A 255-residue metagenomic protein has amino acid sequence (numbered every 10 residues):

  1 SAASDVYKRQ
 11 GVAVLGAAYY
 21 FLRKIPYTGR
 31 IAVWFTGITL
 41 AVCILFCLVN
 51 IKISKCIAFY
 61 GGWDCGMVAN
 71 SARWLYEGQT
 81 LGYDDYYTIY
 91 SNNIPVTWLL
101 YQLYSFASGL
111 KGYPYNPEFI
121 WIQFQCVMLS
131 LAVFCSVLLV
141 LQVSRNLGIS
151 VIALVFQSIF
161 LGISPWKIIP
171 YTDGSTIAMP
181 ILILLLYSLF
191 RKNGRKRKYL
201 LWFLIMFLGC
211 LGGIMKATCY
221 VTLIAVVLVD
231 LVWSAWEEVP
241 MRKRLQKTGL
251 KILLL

Functional and structural regions predicted by a protein language model:
A2-Y7: Short, small-residue-biased leader/transition segments that mark boundaries at the very start of proteins
K52-A69, V221, K247-L255: Juxtamembrane membrane-water interface segments immediately following transmembrane helices in multi-pass
M67-S71, Y86-F119, Q123-V127: Short hydrophobic/aromatic helix or loop-helix immediately within or flanking a transmembrane segment in polytopic
L131-I159: Transmembrane-helix signature of polytopic, membrane-embedded enzymes that assemble or transfer cell-envelope glycans
S144, I181-L201: Membrane-interface transmembrane helices that cradle and orient dolichyl/undecaprenyl
W166-T176: Short acidic/glycine- and proline-prone juxtamembrane loop motifs at membrane-interface regions of multi-pass membrane
Y199-A217, V227-L228: Membrane-interface alpha helices of multi-pass inner-membrane proteins
T222-L254: Perimembrane helix-loop-helix junctions
